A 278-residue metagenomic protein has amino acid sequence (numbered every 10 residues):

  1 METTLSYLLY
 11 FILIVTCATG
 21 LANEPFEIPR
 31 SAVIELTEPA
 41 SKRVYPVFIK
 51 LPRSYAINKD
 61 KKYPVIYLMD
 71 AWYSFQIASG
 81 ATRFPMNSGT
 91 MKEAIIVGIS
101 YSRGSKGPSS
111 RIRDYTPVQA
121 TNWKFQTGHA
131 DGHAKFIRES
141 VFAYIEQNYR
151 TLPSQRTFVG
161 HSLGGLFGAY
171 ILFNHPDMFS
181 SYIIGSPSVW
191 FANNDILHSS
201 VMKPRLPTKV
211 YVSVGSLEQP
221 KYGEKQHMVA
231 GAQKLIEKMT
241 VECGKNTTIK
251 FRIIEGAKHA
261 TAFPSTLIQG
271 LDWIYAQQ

Functional and structural regions predicted by a protein language model:
V15-A18: N-terminal signal peptide c-region/cleavage motif recognized by signal peptidases
G20-Y63: A domain-start/cap signature at the N-terminus of enzymes
K61-F136, S140, Y144-N148: Serine-hydrolase catalytic machinery in alpha/beta-hydrolase-like enzymes
R150-H161, Y182: Alpha/beta-hydrolase fold nucleophile elbow
G160-G164, G168: Gly/Ala-rich beta-loop-alpha elbow adjacent to hydrolase catalytic centers
Y170-S180: Conserved hydrolase catalytic core segment
M178-V189: A conserved short beta-strand
W190-E255: The feature captures the conserved acid-bearing segment of alpha/beta-hydrolase catalytic domains
